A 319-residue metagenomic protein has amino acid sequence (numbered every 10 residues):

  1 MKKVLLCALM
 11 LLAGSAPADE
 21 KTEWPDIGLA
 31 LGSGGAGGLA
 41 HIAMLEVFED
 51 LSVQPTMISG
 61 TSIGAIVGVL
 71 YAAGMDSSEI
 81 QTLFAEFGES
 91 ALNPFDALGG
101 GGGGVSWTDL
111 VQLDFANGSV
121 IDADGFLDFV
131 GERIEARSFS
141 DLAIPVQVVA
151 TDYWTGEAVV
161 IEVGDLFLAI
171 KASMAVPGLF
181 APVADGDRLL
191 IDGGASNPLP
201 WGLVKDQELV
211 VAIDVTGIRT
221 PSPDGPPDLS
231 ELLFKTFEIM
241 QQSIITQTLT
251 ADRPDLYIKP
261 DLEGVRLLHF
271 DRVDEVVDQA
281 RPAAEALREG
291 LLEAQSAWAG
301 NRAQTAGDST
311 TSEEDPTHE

Functional and structural regions predicted by a protein language model:
K2-C7: Sec-dependent signal peptide recognition, specifically the positively charged N-region followed immediately by
L9-P17: Hydrophobic h-region of N-terminal signal peptides that target proteins for export in Gram-negative bacteria
P17-I58, V69-E319: Patatin-like phospholipase
G60, G64: Gly/Ala-rich beta-loop-alpha elbow adjacent to hydrolase catalytic centers
